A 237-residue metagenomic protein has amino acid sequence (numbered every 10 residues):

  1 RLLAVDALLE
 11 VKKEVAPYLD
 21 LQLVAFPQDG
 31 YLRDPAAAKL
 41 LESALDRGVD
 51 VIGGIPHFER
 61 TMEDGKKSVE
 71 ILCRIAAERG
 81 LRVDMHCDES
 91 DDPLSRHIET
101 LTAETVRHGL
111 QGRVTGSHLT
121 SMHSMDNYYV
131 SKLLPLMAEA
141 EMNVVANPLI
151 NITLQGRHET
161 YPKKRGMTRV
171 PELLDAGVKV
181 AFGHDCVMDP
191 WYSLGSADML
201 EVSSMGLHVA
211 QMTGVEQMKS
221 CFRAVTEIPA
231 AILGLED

Functional and structural regions predicted by a protein language model:
L2-A4, H158-E159, L194-A197: Short glycine/threonine-rich loop-to-helix capping motif typified by GTGT followed within a few residues by an Asp-Pro
L3-P17, R33-T115, L119-N143, T160-F182: Histidine/acidic residue-rich metal-binding segments in metalloenzymes
Y18-F26: Short beta-strand/loop segments at the ligand-binding rim of alpha/beta enzyme cores
L23, D91-P93, P190: Hydrophobic positions within alpha-helical membrane elements
P27-R33: Flexible, acidic/His-enriched mid-domain "rim/lid" segments that flank
Q28, H57, D88-E89, L149-I150 (+1 more regions): Short, ordered loop/turn segments at secondary-structure junctions
R82, A103-V114, I150-L154, K164-D237: His/Asp/Glu-enriched, well-ordered alpha-helical/loop segment that forms or immediately abuts the divalent-metal
S117-T120, P148-H158: Short, basic, glycine/proline-bearing loop/turn elements
